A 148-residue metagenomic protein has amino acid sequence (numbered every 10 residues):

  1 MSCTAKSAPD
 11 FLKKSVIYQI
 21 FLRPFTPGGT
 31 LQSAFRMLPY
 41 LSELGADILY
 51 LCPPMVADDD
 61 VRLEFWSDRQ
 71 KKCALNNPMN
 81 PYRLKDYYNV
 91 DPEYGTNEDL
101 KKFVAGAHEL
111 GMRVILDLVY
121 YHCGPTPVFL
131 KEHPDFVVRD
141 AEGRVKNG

Functional and structural regions predicted by a protein language model:
C3-V16, L22-Q32, P39-D47, P54-G148: Substrate-binding/active-site clefts of carbohydrate-active enzymes
